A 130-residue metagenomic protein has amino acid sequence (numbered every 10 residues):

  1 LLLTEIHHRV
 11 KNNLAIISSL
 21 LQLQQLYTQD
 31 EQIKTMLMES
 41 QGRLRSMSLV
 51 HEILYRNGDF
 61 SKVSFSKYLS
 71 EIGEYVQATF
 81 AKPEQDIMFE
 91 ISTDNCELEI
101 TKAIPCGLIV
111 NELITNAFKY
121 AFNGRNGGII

Functional and structural regions predicted by a protein language model:
L1-L3, H7, Q29, A81-N111 (+2 more regions): Conserved short strand/loop->alpha-helix "switch" segment adjacent to the catalytic nucleotide/phosphoryl-transfer site
T4-A15, S19, L23: Conserved phosphoacceptor histidine of two-component systems
I6, Q24, I33, L37-S40 (+1 more regions): Hydrophobic alpha-helical segment of the DHp
V10-N13, H51, L113: Generic structural signal for small/hydrophobic residues in well-ordered secondary structure, especially within
L21-I33, G58-D59: Short acidic helix/loop segment immediately C-terminal to the autophosphorylated histidine in two-component histidine
L37-R45, L49, K62-A78: Short beta-to-alpha transition helix within the HATPase_c
V50, L54, E71-D86, I109: Conserved short alpha-helical segment within the C-terminal cytosolic histidine kinase catalytic core
D59-S66, A78-E90: PAS/LOV-family and closely related PAS-like sensory domains
